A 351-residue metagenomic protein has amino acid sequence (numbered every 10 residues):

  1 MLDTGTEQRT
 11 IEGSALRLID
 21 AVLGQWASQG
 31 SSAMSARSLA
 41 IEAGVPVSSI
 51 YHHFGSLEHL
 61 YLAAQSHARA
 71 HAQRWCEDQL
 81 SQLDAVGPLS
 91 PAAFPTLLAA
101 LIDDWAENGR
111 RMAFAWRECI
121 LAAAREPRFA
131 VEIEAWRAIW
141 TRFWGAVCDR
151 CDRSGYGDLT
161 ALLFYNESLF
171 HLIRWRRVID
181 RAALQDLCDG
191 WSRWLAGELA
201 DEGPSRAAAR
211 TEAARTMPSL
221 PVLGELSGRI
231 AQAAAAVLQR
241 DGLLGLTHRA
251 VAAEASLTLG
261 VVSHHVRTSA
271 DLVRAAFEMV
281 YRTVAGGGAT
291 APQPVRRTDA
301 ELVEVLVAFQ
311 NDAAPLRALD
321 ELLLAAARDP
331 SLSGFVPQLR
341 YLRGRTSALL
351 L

Functional and structural regions predicted by a protein language model:
E7, A130, E134, V147-A208 (+4 more regions): Hydrophobic/aromatic-rich alpha-helical bundle segments in the mid-to-C-terminal region
S14-V22, L39, A64, A68 (+5 more regions): Generic hydrophobic, amphipathic alpha-helix propensity
A27-A63, V237-D271, A275: Helix-turn-helix
M34, A72, M112-A122, I133 (+5 more regions): Short, structured motif recognition centered on aromatic/hydrophobic residues
R74-R110, T160, G288-L316: Hydrophobic alpha-helical connector segments
D84, A99-E107, W116-R125, W191-L195 (+2 more regions): Helix-loop "lid/cap" segments that line or gate small-molecule binding pockets
N108-R117, A124-R150, D312-D320, P330-L351: Amphipathic alpha-helical packing segments from all-alpha helical-bundle domains
A122, R150, Q232-Q239, R249 (+5 more regions): Long compositionally biased, domain-poor regions of proteins
